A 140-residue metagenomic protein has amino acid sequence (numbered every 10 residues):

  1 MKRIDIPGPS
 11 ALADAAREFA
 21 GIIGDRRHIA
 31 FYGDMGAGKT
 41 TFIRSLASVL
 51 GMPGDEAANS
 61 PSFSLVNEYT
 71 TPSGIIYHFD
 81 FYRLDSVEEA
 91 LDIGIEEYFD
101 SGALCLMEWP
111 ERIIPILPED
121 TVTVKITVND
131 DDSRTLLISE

Functional and structural regions predicted by a protein language model:
M1-A16: N-terminal pre-Walker A segment at the start of P-loop NTPase domains
K2, E88-E140: Short phosphate-coordinating micro-motif centered on Lys-Gly-acidic
A20-R26: Phosphate-binding P-loop
F31: Hydrophobic anchor at the beta1->P-loop junction of P-loop NTPases
D34: P-loop (Walker A) phosphate-binding loop of NTP-binding proteins
K39: Conserved lysine of the Walker
P53-N67: Short beta-strand-centered segment that lines the nucleotide-binding/catalytic pocket of NTP-utilizing
F63-D85: Switch I (G2) and immediately adjacent beta-strands of P-loop GTPase domains
